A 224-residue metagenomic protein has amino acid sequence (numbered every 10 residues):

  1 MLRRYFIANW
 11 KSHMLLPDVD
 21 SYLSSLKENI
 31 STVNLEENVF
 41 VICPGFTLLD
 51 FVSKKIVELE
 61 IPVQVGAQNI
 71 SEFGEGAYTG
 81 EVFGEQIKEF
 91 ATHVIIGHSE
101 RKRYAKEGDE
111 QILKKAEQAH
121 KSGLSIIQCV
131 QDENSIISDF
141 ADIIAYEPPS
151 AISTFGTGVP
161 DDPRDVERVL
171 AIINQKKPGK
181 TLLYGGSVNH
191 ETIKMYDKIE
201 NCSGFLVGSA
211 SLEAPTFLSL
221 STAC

Functional and structural regions predicted by a protein language model:
M1-T79, I126, N134-F140, A151 (+1 more regions): Conserved N-terminal beta1-alpha1 strand-loop-helix module at the mouth
K11, G45, I87, H98 (+3 more regions): Conserved, mostly hydrophobic/aromatic
P44, Y146, L182-V188, F205-S211: Glycine-rich beta-strand-to-loop/alpha-helix junction loops that act as flexible
V57-K114: Glycine/small-residue-rich loop that forms an oxyanion/phosphate-binding "nest" at active or ligand-binding sites
I96-Y104, P148-G156, N201-L220: Glycine-rich phosphate-binding active-site loops on the catalytic face of alpha/beta enzymes
K115-A119, G158-R164, I199, A210-C224: C-terminal helical cap(s) of enzyme catalytic domains, especially alpha/beta-barrels
Q118-L183: Active-site rim beta-loop-alpha module in soluble metabolic enzymes
E133-F140, V188-C202: Catalytic cores of alpha/beta
